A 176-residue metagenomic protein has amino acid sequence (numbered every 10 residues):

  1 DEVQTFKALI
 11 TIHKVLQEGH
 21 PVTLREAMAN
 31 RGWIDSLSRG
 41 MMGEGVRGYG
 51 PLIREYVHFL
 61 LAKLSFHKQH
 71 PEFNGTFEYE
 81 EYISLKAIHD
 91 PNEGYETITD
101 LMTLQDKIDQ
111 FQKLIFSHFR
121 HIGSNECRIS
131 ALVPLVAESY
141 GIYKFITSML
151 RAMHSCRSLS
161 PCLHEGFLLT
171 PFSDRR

Functional and structural regions predicted by a protein language model:
D1-R176: Eukaryote-specific intrinsically disordered, low-complexity regulatory regions enriched for Ser/Thr/Pro/Gln
